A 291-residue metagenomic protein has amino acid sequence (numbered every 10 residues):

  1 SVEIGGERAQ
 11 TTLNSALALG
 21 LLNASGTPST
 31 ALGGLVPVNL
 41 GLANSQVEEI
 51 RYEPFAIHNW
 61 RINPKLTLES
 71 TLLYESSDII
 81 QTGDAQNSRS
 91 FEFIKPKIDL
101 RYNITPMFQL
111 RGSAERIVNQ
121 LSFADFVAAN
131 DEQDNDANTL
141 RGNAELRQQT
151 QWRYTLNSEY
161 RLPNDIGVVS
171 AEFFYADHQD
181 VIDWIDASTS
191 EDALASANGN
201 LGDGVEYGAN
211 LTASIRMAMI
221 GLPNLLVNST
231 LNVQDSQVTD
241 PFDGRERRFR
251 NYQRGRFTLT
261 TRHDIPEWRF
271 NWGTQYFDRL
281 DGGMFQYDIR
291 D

Functional and structural regions predicted by a protein language model:
S1-G83, G208-A213, G221-T230: Face-selective signature of the C-terminal outer-membrane beta-barrel domain
V2, K65-L68, M107-L110, N164-V169 (+2 more regions): Repeated loop/turn-to-beta-strand initiation elements of outer-membrane beta-barrel proteins
R8-N14, Y74-I80, Q86, A114-Q120 (+7 more regions): Transmembrane beta-strands of outer-membrane beta-barrel pores
Q10-L17, L110-R111, E115, N119 (+2 more regions): Membrane-embedded beta-barrel scaffold of Gram-negative outer-membrane proteins
L13-L42, F91, A129-G142, D183-N200: Surface-exposed loop/turn segments flanking beta-strands in extracellular/periplasmic regions
N44-I50, A85-E92, D131-E132, A144-T150 (+3 more regions): Replace "Gram-negative outer membrane beta-barrel proteins" with "bacterial and organellar outer membrane beta-barrel
I50-A56, I94-L100, G142-A144, W152-L156 (+5 more regions): Hydrophobic, lipid-facing positions within transmembrane beta-strands of outer-membrane proteins
F173-D177, A195-G283: Gram-negative outer-membrane beta-barrel transporters
